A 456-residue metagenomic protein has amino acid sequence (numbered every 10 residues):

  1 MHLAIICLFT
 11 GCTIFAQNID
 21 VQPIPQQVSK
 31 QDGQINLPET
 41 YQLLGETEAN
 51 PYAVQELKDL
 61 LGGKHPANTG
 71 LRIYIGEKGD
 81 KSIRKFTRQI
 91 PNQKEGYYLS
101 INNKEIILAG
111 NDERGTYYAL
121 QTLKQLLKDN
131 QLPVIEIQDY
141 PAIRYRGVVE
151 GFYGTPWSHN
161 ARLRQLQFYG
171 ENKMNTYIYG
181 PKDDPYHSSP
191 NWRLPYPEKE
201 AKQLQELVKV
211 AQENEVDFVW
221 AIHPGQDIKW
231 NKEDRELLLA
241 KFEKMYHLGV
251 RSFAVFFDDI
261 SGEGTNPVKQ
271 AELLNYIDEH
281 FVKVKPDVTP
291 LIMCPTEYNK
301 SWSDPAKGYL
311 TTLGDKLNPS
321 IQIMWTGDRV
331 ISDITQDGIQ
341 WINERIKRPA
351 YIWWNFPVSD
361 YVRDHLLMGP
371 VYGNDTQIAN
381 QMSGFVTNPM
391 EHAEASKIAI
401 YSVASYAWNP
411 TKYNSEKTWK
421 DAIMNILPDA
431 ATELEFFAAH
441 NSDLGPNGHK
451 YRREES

Functional and structural regions predicted by a protein language model:
M1-D20: Bacterial Sec-dependent N-terminal signal peptides
I14-N103, D129-I137: Acidic, contiguous N-terminal accessory segments
P25, E95-Y97, W408-S456: C-terminal functional modules
Q26-S29, Q131-E136, R164, K202-E206 (+4 more regions): Alpha-helical scaffolding within the catalytic cores of extracellular/periplasmic polymer-degrading hydrolases
L43-A49, Y74-G79, A109-N111, G151-Y153 (+4 more regions): Structural motif
T87, P91-L237, K241, H247-R251: Feature activates predominantly on carbohydrate-active enzymes
I107, G147-V149, T176-Y179, V219-W220 (+5 more regions): Structural recognition of the beta-strand scaffold that forms the well-ordered cores of secreted hydrolase catalytic
K241, I260-T418: Catalytic-core regions of glycoside hydrolase
